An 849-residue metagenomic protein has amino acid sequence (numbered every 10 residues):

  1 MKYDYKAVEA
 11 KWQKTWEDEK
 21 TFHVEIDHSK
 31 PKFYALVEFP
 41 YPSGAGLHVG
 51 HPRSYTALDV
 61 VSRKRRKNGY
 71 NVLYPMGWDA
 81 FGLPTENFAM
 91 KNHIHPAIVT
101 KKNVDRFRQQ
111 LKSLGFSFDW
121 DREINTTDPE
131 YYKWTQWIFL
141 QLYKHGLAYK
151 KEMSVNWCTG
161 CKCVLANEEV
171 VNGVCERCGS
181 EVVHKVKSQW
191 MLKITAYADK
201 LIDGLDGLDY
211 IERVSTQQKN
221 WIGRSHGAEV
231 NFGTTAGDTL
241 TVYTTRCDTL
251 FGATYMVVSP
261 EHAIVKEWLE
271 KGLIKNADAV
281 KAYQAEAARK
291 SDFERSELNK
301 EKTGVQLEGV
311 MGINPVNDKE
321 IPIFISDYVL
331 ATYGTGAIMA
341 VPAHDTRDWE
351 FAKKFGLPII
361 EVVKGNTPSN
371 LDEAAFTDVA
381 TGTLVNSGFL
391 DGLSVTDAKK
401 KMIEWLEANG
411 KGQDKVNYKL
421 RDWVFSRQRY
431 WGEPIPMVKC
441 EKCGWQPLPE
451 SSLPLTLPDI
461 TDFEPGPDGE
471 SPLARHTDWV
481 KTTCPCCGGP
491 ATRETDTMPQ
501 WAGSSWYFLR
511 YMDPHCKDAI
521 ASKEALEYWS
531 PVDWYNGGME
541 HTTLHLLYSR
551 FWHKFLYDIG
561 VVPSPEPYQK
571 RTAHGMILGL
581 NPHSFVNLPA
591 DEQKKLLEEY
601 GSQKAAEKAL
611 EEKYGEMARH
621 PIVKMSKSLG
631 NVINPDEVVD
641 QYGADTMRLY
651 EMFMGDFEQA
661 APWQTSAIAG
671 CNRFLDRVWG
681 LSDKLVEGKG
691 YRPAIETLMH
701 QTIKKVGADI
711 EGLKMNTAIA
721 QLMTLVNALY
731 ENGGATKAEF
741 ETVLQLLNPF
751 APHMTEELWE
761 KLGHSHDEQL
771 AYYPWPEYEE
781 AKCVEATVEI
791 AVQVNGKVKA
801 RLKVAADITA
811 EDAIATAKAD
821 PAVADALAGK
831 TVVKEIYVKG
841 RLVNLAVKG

Functional and structural regions predicted by a protein language model:
M1-L36, R66-P75, V99-R106, Y283-F324 (+1 more regions): Conserved oxyanion/phosphate-binding beta-strand-loop segments in alpha/beta enzyme cores
K2, K11, T15-E19, K91-D248 (+10 more regions): Residue patterns forming the tRNA-binding/recognition surfaces of aminoacyl-tRNA synthetases and related DALR
Y3, R224-E229, G237, K364 (+10 more regions): Long, charged, mostly alpha-helical binding arms that flank functional sites
Y3, V8-Q13, V49, T135-K364 (+7 more regions): NTP-handling and nucleic-acid-processing catalytic cores
E25-P96, T100, E123-I138, T244-T245 (+2 more regions): N-terminal catalytic cores of NTP/NDP-binding nucleotidyl/phosphoryl-transfer enzymes
R63-N71, K91-A97, S113-S117, K144-K150 (+20 more regions): Secondary-structure transition/capping motifs at alpha-helix termini and the adjoining loop/turn into the next element
D79, K144-H145, Y149-N156, G334 (+7 more regions): Helix-rich, typically C-terminal accessory recognition domains appended to large enzymatic cores
V214-T241, K290-K319, I323-F324, W423 (+8 more regions): Flexible, glycine/threonine-enriched loop-and-boundary segments that flank and lead into catalytic domains of large
